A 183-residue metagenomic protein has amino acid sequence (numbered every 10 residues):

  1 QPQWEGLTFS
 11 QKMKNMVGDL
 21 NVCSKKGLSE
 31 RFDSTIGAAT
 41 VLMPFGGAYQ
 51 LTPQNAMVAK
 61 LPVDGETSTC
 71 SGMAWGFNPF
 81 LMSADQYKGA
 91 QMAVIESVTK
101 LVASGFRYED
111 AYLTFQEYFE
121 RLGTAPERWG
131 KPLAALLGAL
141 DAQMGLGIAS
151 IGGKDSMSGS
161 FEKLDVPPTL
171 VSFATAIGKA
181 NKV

Functional and structural regions predicted by a protein language model:
Q1-V183: Glycine/proline-enriched, intrinsically flexible loops and inter-domain linkers
